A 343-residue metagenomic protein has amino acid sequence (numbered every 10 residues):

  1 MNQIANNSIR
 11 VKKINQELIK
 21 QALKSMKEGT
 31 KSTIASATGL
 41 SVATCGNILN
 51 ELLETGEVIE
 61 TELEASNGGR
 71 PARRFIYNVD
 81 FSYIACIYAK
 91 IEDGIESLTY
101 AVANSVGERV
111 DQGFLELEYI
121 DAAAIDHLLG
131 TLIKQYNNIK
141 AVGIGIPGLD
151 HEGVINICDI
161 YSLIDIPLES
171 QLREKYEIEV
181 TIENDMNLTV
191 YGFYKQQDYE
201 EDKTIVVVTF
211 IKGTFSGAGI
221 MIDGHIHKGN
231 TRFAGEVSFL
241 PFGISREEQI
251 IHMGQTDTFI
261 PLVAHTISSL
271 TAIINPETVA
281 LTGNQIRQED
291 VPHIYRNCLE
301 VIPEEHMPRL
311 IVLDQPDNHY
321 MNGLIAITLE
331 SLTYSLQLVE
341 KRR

Functional and structural regions predicted by a protein language model:
M1-E62, S66-R70, R74-Q112, I120-A122 (+3 more regions): ATP-binding/phosphotransfer module of carbohydrate and carboxylate kinases, centering on a glycine-rich
I84-Y88, A141-G143, I205-T209, G217: Short glycine-aspartate micro-motif
E92-G94, L149-H151, T214-S216: Short, acidic Gly/Pro/Ser/Thr-rich loop/turn segments
S105-V106, H151, I222-D223: Short, ordered coil/turn segments that flank beta-strands lining enzyme active or ligand-binding pockets
R109-Q196, E201, V291-V301: Glycine-rich phosphate-binding loop and adjoining helix at the ATP-binding site of ATP-dependent phosphoryl-transfer
I146, T209-K212, G283-N284, L310: Short secondary-structure boundary segments
I178-T271: Glycine/GP-enriched mid-protein hinge/lid loop-to-helix segment characteristic of carbohydrate kinases
